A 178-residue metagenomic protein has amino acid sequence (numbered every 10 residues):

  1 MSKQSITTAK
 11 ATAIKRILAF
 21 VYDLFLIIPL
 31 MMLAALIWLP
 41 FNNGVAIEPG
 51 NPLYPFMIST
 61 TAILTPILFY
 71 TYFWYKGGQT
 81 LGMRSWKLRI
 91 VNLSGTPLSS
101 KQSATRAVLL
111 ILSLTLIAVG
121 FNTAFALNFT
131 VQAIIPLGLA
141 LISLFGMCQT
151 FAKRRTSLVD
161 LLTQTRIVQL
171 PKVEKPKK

Functional and structural regions predicted by a protein language model:
M1-K178: Membrane-interfacial and juxtamembrane segments of integral membrane proteins
